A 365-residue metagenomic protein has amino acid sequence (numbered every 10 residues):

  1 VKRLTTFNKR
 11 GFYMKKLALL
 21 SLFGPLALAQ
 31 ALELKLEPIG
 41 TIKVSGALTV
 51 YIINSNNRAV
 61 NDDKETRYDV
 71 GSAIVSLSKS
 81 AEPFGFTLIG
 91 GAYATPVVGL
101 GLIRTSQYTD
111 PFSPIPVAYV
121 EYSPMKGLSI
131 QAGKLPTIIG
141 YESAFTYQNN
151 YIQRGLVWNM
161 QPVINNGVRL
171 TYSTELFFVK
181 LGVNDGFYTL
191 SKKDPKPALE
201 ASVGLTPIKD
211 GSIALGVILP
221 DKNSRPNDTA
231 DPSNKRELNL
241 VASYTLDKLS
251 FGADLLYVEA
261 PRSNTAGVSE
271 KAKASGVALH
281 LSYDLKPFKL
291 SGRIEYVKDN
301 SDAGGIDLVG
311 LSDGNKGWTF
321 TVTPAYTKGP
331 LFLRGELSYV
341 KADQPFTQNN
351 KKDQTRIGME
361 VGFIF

Functional and structural regions predicted by a protein language model:
V1-K35: Cleavable N-terminal export/targeting peptides
L4-T5, V75, S173, V322: Intrinsically disordered/low-complexity terminal segments and short unstructured peptides
K16-L17, L135, I294, G335: Hydrophobic alpha-helical segments, especially transmembrane helices and their immediate juxtamembrane helical caps
L32-Y188, P195-E200, G204-I213, H280-D284 (+3 more regions): Outer membrane beta-barrel
A59-E65, I103-P111, D210-F365: Outer-membrane beta-barrel pore domains
Y188-T189, N223: Active-site environment of divalent metal-dependent phosphoester hydrolases
K192-K196, K271-A272: Short glycine/proline-enriched turns and hinge-like loops at secondary-structure junctions
